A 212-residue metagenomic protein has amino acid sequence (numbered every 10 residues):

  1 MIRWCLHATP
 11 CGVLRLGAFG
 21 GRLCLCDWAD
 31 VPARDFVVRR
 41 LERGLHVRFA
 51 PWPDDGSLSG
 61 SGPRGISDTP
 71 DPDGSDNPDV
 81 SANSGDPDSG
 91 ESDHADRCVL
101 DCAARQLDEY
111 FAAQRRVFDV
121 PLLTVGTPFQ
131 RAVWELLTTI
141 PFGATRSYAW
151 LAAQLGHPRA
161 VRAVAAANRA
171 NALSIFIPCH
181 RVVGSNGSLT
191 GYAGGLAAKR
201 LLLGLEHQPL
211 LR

Functional and structural regions predicted by a protein language model:
M1-P158, P209-R212: Basic nucleic-acid-binding alpha-helical/helix-turn surface characteristic of O6-alkylguanine DNA
L14, P128, T145, P158 (+3 more regions): Gly/Ser/Thr-rich beta-alpha loop segments that engage phosphate groups in nucleotides
F118-L122, V164, L189-Y192: Short clusters of hydrophobic/aromatic residues that line enzyme substrate/ligand-binding pockets
P158-V161, L202: LysM (lysin motif) carbohydrate-binding repeats in extracellular/periplasmic proteins that recognize
V161-N171: Regulatory, non-catalytic segments
S174, S185-R212: …primarily DNA-binding HTH/wHTH and HhH modules…
P178: Short, small/polar-rich loop/turn modules that mediate ligand/substrate recognition or access, typified
R181-V183: Short, basic, alpha-helical segments at the C-terminal edge of helix-turn-helix-like DNA-binding modules
